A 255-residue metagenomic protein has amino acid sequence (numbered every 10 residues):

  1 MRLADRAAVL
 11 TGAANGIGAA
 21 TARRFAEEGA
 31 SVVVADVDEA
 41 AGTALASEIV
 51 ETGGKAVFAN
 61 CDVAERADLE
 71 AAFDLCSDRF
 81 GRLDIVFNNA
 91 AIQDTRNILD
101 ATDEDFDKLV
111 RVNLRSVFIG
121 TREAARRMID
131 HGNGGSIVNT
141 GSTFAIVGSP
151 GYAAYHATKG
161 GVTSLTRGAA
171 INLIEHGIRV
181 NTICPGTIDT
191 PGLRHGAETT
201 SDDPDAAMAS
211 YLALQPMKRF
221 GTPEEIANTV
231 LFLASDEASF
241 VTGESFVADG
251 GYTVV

Functional and structural regions predicted by a protein language model:
R82, I174, R179, V241-G243: Short, small/polar-rich loop/turn modules that mediate ligand/substrate recognition or access, typified
R96-L99, V147-A153, E175-H176, K218 (+1 more regions): Active-site loop immediately N-terminal to the catalytic Tyr-X3-Lys motif of short-chain dehydrogenase/reductase
N97-I98, T102-V110, Y211: Substrate-binding pocket helix/loop in short-chain dehydrogenase/reductase
T121, T158, T166: Active-site helix of classical SDR
R126, I171-E175, S239: Alpha-helical segment proximal to the catalytic Tyr-Lys
S142: Residue(s) in the substrate-gating loop at a strand-loop-helix junction that position the organic substrate next
V147, L231, T242-V255: Short C-terminal tail/terminal secondary-structure segment of NAD(P)H-dependent dehydrogenase/reductase domains
